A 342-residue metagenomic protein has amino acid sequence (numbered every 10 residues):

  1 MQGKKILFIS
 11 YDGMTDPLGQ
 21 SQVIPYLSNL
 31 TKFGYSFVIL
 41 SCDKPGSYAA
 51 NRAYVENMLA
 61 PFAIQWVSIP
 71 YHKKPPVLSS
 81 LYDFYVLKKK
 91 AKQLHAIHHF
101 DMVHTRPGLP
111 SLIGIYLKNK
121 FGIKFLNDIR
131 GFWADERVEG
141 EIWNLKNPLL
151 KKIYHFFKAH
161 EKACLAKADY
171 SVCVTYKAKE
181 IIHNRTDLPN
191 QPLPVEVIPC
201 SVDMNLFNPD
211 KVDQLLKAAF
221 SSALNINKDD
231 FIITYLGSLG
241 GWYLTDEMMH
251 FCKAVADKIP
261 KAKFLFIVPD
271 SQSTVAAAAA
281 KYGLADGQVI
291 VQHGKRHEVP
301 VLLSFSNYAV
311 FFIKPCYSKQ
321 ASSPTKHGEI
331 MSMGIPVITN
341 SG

Functional and structural regions predicted by a protein language model:
M1-V67, H98, H250-D257: N-terminal subdomain of nucleotide-sugar transferases
L7-I9, N227-Y243, M249-C252, L265: Conserved donor-binding/catalytic core segment of Leloir-type glycosyltransferases
P17, Y243, Q292-L302, N307-M331 (+1 more regions): Nucleotide-sugar-dependent
D43-G46, L236, K263-A276: Glycosyltransferase donor-sugar binding loop
N51-M58, N208-N225: A short helix/loop element that forms part of the nucleotide-sugar donor recognition site in Leloir-type
Y85-Q93, L112, Y116-K120, W133-A134 (+1 more regions): Membrane-proximal helix-turn-helix segments that form the acceptor-binding/catalytic region of lipid-linked
K177, S201: Carbohydrate-associated surface elements
I267-V268, S273-F305: Nucleotide-activated donor-binding/catalytic signature segment of Leloir-type glycosyltransferases, i.e., the conserved
